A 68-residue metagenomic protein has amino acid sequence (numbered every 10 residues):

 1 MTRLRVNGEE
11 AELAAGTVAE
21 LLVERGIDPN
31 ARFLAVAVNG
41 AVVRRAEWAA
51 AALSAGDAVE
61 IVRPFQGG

Functional and structural regions predicted by a protein language model:
M1-G67: Ubiquitin-like/PB1-type beta-grasp interaction modules and other compact soluble beta-rich domains
